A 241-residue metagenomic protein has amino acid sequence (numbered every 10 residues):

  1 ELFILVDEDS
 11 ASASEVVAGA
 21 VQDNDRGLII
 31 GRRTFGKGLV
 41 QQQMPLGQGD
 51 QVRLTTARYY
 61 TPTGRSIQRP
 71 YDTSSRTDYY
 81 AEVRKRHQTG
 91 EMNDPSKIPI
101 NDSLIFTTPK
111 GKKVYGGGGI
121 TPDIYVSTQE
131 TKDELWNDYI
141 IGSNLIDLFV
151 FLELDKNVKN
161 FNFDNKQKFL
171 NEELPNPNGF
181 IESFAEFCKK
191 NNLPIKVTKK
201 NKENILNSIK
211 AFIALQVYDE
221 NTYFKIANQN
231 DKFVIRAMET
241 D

Functional and structural regions predicted by a protein language model:
E1-D7, A20, L28-I30, Q51-R58 (+3 more regions): Soluble periplasmic/extracytoplasmic beta-strand elements of cell-envelope proteins
E1-G49: Cleft-lining beta-strand/loop regions that shape enzyme active-site pockets
F3-A11, I30-R33, P45, A57 (+5 more regions): Hydrophobic alpha-helical scaffolding
E8-S12, T34-K37, Y59-P62, S74 (+1 more regions): Solvent-exposed loop/turn segments at secondary-structure junctions within structured extracellular/periplasmic domains
N24, G49-L54, N101-S103, T121: Active-site lining segments that contact anionic ligands and/or coordinate catalytic metals
R26-L28, L39, L54, I100-N101 (+2 more regions): Generic hydrophobic-segment detector
Q42-L46, R58-Y59, L104-T108: Short acidic-hydrophobic surface loop/beta-edge motif
S66-I67, Y71-D241: Conserved functional hotspot residues or short segments at active or partner-binding sites across diverse domains
